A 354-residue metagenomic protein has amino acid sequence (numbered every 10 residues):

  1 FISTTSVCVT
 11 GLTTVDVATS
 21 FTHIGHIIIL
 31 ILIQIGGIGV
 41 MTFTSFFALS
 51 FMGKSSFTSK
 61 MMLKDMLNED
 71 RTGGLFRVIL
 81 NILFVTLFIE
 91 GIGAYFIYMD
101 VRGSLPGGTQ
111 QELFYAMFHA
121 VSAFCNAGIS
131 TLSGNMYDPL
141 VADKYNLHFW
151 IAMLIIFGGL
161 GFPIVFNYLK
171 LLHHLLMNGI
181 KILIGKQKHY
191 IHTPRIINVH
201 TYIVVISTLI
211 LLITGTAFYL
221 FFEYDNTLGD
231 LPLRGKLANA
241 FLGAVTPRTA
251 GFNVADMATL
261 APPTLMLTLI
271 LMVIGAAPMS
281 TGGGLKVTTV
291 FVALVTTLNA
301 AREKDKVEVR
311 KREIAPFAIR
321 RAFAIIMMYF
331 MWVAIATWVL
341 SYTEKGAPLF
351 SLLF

Functional and structural regions predicted by a protein language model:
F1-F354: Membrane-proximal intracellular helices of multi-pass ion channels
